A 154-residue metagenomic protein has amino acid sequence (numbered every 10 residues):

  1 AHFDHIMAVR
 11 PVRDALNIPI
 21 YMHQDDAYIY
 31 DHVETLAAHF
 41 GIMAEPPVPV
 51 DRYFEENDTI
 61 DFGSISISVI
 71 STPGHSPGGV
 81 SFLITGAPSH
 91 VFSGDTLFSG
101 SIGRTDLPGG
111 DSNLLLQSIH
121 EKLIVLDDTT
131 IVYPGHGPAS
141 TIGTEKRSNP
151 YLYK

Functional and structural regions predicted by a protein language model:
A1-D61, P88, R147, Y151: Active-site HxH/HxHxD metal-binding segment of metal-dependent hydrolases
T35-F40, T59-S71, S76-K154: Metallo-beta-lactamase
